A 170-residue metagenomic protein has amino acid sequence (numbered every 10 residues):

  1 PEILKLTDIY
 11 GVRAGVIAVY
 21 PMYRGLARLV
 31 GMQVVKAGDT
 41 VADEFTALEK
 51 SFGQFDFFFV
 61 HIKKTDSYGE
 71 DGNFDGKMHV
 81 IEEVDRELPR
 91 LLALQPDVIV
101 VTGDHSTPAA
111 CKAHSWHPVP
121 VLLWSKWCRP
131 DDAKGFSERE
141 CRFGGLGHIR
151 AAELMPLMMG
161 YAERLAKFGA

Functional and structural regions predicted by a protein language model:
P1-A170: Feature captures the catalytic ectodomains and active-site-proximal regions of enzymes that hydrolyze or transfer
